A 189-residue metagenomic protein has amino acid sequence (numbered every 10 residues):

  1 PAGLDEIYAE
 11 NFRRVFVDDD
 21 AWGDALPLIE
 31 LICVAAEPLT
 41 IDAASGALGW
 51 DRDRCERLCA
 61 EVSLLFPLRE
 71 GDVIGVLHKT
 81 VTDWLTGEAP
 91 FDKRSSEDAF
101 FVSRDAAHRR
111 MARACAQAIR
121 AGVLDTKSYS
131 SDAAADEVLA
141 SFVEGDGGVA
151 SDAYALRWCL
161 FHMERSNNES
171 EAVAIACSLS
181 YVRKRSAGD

Functional and structural regions predicted by a protein language model:
P1-L39, E88, D92-R109, R113: Winged-helix-like regulatory helical subdomains adjacent to P-loop NTPase cores
A2-D5, R52-E56, L65, L179-D189: Short, mixed-charge aromatic SLiMs
F16-A25, I29-I32, D42-G87: C-terminal boundary/linker of central alpha/beta nucleotide-binding cores
D19-G23, D53, V102, F142-A153: Short, solvent-exposed segments of well-ordered alpha helices
D24-L28, T40, R54, L58 (+5 more regions): Residue-level detector of well-ordered alpha-helical segments, enriched for hydrophobic/aromatic packing positions
A36, G71-D72, V81-T82, F161 (+1 more regions): Conserved beta-strand elements of beta-rich interaction domains across eukaryotes, especially beta-propellers
T40-D42, L85-T86, K127-S128, A172: Intrinsically disordered, low-complexity regions enriched in proline, serine, glycine and charged residues
R109-D189: Hydrophobic repeat-domain scaffold segments
